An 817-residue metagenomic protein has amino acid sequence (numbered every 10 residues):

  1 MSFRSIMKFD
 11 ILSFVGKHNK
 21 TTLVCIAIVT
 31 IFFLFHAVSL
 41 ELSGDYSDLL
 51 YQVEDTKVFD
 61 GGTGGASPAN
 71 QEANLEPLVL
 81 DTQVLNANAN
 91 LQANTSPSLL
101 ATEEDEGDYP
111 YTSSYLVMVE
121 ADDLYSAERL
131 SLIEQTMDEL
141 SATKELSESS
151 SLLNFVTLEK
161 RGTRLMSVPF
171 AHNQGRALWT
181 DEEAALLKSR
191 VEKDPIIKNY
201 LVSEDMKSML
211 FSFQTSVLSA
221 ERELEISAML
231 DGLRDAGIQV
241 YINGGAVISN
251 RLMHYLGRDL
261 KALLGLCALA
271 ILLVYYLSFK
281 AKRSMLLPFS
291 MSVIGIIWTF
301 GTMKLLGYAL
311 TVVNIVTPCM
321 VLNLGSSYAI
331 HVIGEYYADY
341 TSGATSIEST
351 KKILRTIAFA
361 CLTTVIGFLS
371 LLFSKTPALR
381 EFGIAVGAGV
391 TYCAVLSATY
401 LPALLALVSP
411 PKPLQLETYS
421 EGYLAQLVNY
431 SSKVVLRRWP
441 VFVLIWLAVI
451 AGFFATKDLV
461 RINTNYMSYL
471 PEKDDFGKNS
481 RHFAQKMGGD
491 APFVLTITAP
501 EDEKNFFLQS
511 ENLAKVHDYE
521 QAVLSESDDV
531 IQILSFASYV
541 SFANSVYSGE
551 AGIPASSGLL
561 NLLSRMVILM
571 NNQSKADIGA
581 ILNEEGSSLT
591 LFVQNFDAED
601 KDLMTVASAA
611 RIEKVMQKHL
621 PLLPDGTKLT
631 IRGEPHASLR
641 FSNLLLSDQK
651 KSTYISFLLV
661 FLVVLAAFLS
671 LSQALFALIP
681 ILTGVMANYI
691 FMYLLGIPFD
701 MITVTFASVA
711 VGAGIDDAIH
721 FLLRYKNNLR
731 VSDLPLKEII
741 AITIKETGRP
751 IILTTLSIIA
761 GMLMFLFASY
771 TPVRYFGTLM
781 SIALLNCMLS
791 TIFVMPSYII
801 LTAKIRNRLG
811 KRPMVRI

Functional and structural regions predicted by a protein language model:
M1-V58, A69, N74-L78, V84-A93 (+6 more regions): Membrane-embedded transmembrane helical bundles of large multi-pass transporters/channels
S39-L130, R461-F506: Membrane-interface junction motifs in transport/secretion proteins
V53, V58, Q71-L100, A142-Q214 (+4 more regions): Extracytoplasmic
D60, T102, L130-M137, S227-L230 (+5 more regions): Extracytoplasmic/secreted envelope proteins and their assembly/folding machinery, especially bacterial periplasmic
G64-N70, V434, R438-L559: Juxtamembrane segments of multi-pass membrane proteins
T112-S114, M118-A121, E134-R161, A499 (+1 more regions): Short amphipathic beta-strand/extended segments in non-transmembrane regions
S114-A121, I196-R234, V240-Y241, F493-T498 (+3 more regions): A short beta-strand structural signal in non-transmembrane regions
Q135-L146, E225-I238, K486, D518-D529 (+2 more regions): Generic non-transmembrane alpha-helical segments
